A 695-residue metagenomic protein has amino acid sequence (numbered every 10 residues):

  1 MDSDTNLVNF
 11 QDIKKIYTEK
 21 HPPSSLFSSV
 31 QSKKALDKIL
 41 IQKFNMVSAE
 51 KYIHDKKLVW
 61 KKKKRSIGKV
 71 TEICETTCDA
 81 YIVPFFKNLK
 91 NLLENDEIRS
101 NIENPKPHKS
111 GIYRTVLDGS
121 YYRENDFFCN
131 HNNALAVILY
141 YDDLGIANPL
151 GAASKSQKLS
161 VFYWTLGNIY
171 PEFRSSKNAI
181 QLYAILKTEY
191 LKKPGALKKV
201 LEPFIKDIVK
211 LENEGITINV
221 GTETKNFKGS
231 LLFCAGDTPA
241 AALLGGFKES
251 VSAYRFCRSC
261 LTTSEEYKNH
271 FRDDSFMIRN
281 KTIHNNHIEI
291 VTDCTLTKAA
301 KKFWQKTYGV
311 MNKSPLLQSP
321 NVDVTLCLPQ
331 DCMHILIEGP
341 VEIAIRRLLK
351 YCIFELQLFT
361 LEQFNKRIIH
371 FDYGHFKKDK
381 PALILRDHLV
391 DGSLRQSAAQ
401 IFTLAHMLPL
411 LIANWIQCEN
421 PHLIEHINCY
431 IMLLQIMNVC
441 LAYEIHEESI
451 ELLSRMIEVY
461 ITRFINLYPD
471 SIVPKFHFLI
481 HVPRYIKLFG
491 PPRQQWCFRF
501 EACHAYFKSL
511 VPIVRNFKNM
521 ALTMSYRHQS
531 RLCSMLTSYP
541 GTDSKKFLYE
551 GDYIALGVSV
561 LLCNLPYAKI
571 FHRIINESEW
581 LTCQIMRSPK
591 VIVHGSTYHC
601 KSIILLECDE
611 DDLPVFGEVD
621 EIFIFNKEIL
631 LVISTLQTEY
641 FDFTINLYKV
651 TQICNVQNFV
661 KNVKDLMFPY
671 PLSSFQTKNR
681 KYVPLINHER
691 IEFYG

Functional and structural regions predicted by a protein language model:
M1, D142, F204, F256-C257 (+4 more regions): Short, conserved catalytic/metal-binding motifs centered on acidic residues
M1-S28: Intrinsically disordered, low-structural-confidence terminal and linker regions
F27-L139, K206, K210-L410, N414-W415: Charged (Asp/Glu and Lys/Arg) segments that form or flank catalytic channels of large polymer- and nucleotide-handling
K87, L92-D118, D126, E362-G695: Terminal interaction-prone segments of large eukaryotic proteins
E124-K177, L411-I412, V615-F623: Compact alpha/beta protein-protein interaction domains typified by the UBC
L139-G145, S154, V161-N168, L186-Y190 (+10 more regions): Short, flexible loop/turn elements at secondary-structure junctions
L150-S154, K177-N178, A196, G245-G246 (+5 more regions): Short coil/turn segments at secondary-structure boundaries
Q157-T217, T262, E266-L316, T325 (+2 more regions): E2/UBC-UEV (E2-variant) core
